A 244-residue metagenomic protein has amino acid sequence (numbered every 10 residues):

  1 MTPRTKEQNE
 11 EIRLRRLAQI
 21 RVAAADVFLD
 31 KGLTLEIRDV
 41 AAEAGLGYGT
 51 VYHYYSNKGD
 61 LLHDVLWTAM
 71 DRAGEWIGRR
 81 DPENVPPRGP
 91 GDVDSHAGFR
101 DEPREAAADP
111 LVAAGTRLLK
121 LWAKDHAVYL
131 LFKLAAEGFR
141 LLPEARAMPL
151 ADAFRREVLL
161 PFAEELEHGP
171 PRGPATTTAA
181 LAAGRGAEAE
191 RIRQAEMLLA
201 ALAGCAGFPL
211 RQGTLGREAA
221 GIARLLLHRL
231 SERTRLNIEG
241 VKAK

Functional and structural regions predicted by a protein language model:
M1-A18, D30, N84-E102, T176-R185 (+1 more regions): N-terminal intrinsically disordered/low-complexity leader segments
R13-R16, E190-A195, L215, A219: Short amphipathic alpha-helix in the helical subdomain of ABC transporter nucleotide-binding domains
Q19, V27-D60, D64, T68: Helix-turn-helix
A23-V27, A201: Short amphipathic alpha-helical elements of helix-turn-helix/winged-helix folds
E36, Y129-L134, A175, R211 (+1 more regions): Short, hydrophobic secondary-structure boundary micro-motifs
D64, G78-V128, A195: Hydrophobic alpha-helical connector segments
V112, E188-L199: Short, well-structured alpha-helical segments
L131, R140-A182, I192-E196, A220: Amphipathic alpha-helical packing segments from all-alpha helical-bundle domains
